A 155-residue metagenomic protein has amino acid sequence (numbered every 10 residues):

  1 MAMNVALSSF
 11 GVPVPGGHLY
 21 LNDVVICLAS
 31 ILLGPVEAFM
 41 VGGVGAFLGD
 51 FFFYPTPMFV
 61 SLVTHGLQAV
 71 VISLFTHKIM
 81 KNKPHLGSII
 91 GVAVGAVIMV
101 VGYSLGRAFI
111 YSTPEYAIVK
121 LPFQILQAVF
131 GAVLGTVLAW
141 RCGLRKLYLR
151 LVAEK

Functional and structural regions predicted by a protein language model:
M1-K155: Loop-helix junctions at membrane interfaces
